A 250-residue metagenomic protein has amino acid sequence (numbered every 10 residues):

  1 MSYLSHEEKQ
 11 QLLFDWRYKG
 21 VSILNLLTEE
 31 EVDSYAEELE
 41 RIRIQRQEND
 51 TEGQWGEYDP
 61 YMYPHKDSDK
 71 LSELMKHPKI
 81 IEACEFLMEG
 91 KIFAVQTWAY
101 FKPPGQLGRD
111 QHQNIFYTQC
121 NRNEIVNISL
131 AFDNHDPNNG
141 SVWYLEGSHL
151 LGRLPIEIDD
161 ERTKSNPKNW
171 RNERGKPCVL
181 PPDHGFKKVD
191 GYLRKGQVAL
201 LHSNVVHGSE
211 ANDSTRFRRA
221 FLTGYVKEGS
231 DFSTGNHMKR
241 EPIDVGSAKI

Functional and structural regions predicted by a protein language model:
M1-C120, N236, R240-A248: Non-heme Fe(II)-dependent double-stranded beta-helix
S2, Q10, Q45-G53, I158-D159 (+2 more regions): Non-heme Fe(II)/2-oxoglutarate
E29, Y100-K102, H135, H149-L150 (+2 more regions): Short, solvent-exposed loop/turn segments at secondary-structure junctions
G90, I115-T118, L130-S141, G147-H149: Active-site region of the double-stranded beta-helix
R109-Q113, L130, H184: Active-site glycine-rich loop that binds ribose-phosphate moieties when present
H112-I125, F186, L193, R216: A short beta-loop-beta micro-motif enriched in histidine and acidic residues
Q119-P137, Y192-K195, L200, G224-K227: Short, conserved beta-strand element in jelly-roll/cupin
P137-V205, S230: Double-stranded beta-helix
